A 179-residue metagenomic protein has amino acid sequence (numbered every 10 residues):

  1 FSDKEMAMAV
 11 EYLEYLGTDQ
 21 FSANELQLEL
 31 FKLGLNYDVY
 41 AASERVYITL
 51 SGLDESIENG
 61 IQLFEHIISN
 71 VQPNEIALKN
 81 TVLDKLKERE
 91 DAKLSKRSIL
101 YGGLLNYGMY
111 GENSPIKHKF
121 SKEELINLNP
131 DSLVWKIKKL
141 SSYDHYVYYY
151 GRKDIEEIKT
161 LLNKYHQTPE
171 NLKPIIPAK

Functional and structural regions predicted by a protein language model:
F1-E14, T18-N70, V82-E90, S95-E124 (+1 more regions): M16 family metallopeptidases and their MPP-like homologs
D38-Y40, P73-N80, L172-I175: Surface-exposed patches in mature extracellular/periplasmic domains of secreted proteins
S69-N70, N74-E75, I155-E156: Short beta-strands and strand-coil junctions in structured, solvent-facing domains, enriched
G111, Y143-K179: An aromatic/glycine/proline-enriched structural segment found at the starts of mature extracellular/organellar domains
I137-K139: Replace "in large, NTP-powered and nucleic-acid-processing enzymes" with "in large, NTP-powered factors and other
